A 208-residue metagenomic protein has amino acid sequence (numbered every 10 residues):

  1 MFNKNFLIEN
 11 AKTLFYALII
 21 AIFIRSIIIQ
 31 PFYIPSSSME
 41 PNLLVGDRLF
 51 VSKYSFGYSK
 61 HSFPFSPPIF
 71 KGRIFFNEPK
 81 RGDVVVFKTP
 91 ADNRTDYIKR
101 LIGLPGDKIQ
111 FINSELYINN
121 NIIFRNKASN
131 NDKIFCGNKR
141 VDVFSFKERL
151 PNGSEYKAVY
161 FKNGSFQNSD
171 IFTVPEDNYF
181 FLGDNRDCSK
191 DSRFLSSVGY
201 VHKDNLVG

Functional and structural regions predicted by a protein language model:
F2-I8, F23, I27, F32 (+1 more regions): Soluble "head" domains of membrane/secretory-pathway proteins
